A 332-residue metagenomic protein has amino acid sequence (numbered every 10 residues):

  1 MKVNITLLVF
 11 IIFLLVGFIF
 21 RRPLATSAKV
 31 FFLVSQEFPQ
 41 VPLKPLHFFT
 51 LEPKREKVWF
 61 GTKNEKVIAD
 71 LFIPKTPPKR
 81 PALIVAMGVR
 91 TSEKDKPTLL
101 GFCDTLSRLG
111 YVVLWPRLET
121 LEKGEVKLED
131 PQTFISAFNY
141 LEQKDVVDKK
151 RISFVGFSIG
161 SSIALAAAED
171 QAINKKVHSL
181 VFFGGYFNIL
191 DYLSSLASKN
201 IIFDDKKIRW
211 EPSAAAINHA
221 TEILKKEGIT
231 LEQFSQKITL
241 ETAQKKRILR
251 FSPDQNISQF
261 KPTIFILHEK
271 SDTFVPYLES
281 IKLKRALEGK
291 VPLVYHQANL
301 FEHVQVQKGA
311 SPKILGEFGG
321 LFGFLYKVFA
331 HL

Functional and structural regions predicted by a protein language model:
F32-P78: N-terminal cap/lid segment of alpha/beta-hydrolase-fold proteins
P74-L106, R117-L118: Short, surface-exposed "cap/lid" segments of acyl-processing enzymes
E93-F102, L114-S153: Catalytic nucleophile-loop/oxyanion-hole region of alpha/beta-hydrolase and closely related hydrolase-like folds
S136-I208: Primarily recognizes the serine-hydrolase "nucleophile elbow" in alpha/beta-hydrolase and SGNH/GDSL folds
F183-N256: Accessory cap/linker subdomain of secreted extracellular hydrolases
S194, K237-L249, I281-L332: C-terminal catalytic histidine-bearing segment of alpha/beta-hydrolase fold enzymes
F260, I266-H268, D272: Short beta-strand/loop motif that positions the catalytic acidic residue of the alpha/beta-hydrolase fold
T273-E279: Conserved alpha/beta-hydrolase "acid-adjacent" motif
